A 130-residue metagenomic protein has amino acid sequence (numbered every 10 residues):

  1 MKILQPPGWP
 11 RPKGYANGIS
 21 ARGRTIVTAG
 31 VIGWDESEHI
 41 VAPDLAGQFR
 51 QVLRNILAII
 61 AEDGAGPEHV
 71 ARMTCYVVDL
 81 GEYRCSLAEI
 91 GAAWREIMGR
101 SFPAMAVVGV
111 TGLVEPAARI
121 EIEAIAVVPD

Functional and structural regions predicted by a protein language model:
M1-D130: Short, polar/acidic, helix-capping and beta-turn segments at strand->helix junctions that line the mouths
